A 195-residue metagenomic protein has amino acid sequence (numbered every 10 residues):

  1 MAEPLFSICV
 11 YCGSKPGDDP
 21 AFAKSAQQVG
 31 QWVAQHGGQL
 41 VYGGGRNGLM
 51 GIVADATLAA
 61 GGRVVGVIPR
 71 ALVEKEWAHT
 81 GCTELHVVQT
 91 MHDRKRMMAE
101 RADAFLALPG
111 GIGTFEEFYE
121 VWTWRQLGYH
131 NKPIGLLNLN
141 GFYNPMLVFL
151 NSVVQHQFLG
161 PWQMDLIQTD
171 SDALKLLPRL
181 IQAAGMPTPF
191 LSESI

Functional and structural regions predicted by a protein language model:
M1-R101, L139-L174, P178-R179, A183-I195: A cross-family phosphate/adenosyl-ligand binding-site feature
L58, W124-K132, F158-G160: Arginine/glycine-rich "motif VI" loop of SF2 helicases in the C-terminal RecA-like domain
D93-G128, G135, M186-E193: Active-site/ligand-binding-proximal alpha/beta "capping" segment
L108, Y129-K132, N140-P145: Glycine-rich phosphate/nucleotide-binding loop
L108-P109, P133-L137, M164-I167: Flexible, glycine/proline-enriched loop segments at strand-loop-helix junctions that form or flank small-ligand binding
